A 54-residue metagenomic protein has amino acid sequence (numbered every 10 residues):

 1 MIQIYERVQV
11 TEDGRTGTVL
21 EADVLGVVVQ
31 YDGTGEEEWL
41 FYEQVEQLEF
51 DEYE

Functional and structural regions predicted by a protein language model:
I4-E54: Basic/aromatic-rich interaction segments and small domains that mediate binding to polyanionic partners
